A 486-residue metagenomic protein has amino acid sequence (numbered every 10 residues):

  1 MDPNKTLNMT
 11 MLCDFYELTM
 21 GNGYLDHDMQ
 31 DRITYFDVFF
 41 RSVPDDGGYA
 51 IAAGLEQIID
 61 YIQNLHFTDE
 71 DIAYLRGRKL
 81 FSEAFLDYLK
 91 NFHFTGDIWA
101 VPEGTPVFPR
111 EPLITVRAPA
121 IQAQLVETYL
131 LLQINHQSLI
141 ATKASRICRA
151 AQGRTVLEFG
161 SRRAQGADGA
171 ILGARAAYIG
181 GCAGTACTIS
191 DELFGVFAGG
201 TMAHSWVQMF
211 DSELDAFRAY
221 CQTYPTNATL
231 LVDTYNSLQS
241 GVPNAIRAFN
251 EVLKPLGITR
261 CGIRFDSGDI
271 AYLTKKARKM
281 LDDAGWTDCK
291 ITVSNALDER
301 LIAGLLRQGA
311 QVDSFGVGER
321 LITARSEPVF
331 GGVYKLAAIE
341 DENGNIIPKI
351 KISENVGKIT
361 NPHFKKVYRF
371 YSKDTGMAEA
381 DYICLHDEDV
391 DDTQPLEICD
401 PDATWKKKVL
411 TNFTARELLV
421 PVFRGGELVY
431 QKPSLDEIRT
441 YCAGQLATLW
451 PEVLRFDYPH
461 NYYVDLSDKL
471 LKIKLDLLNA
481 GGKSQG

Functional and structural regions predicted by a protein language model:
M1-R32, F36, R41, D45-G47 (+2 more regions): Gly/Ser/Thr/Ala-enriched C-terminal appendages of enzymes
M1-T34, S42-P44, L80, L86-T95 (+9 more regions): Buried, small/hydrophobic-residue-enriched core segments of structured protein domains
T34-K90, W99: N-terminal, Lys/Arg-enriched amphipathic/low-complexity engagement segments that precede the first folded domain
A73-Y74, T142-R146, G160, L454-N461: Short coil/turn segments at secondary-structure boundaries
R78-L86, G166, Q394-D402: Short, positively charged
G199, I263, I291, D313-F315: Hydrophobic residues within beta-strands of alpha/beta enzymes
H204, S294, G318: Residue-level "edge-of-site" marker
